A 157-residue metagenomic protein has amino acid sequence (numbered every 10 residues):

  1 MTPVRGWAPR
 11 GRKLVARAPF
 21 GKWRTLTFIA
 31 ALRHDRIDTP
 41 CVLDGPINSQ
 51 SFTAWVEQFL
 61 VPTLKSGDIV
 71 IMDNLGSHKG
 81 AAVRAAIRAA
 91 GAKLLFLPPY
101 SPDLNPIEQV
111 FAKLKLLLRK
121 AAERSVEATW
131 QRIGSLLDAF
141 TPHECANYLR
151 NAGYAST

Functional and structural regions predicted by a protein language model:
M1-T157: Short functional hotspots at interaction and active-site rims
